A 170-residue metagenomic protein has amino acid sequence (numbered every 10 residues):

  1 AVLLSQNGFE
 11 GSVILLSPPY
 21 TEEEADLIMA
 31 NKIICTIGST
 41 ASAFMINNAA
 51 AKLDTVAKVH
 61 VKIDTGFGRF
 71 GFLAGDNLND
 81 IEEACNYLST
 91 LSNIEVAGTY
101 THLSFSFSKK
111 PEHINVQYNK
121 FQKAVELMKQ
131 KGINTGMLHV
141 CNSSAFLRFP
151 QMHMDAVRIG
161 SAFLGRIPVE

Functional and structural regions predicted by a protein language model:
A1-I33, I37-M45, R148: N-terminal active-site wall of soluble small-molecule enzyme domains
S5-G8, D26-A30, I46-A57, A84-E95: Acidic (Asp/Glu)-rich catalytic clusters
N7-I14, V56-K58, K131-L138: Short beta-strand/loop segments at the ligand-binding rim of alpha/beta enzyme cores
F9-L15, N31-K32, D54, N115-Q117 (+1 more regions): Short, hinge-like loop/turn segments at secondary-structure boundaries
L16, G38, K62, I159-G160: Generic beta-sheet signal
N31-R69: A generic, well-ordered mixed alpha/beta core segment in the N-terminal half of proteins
A49, T65-E170: Active-site loop/helix belt of alpha/beta enzymes
